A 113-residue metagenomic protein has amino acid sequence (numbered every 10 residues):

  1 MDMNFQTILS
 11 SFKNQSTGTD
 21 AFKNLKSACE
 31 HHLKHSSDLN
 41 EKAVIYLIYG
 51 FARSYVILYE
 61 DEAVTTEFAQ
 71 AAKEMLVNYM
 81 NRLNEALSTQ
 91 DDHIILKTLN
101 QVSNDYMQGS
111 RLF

Functional and structural regions predicted by a protein language model:
M1, S37-A43, L58-E62, N81-A86 (+1 more regions): Short, charged low-complexity intrinsically disordered segments located at boundaries of structured domains
M1-N4, I48, A72, Y79: Alpha-helical structural motif
M1-S37, N100-R111: Short terminal alpha-helical segments
L9-K13, R53, E60, M80 (+1 more regions): Regular secondary-structure segments
T19-M75: Amphipathic alpha-helical interaction modules
F68-F113: Amphipathic alpha-helical binding modules
